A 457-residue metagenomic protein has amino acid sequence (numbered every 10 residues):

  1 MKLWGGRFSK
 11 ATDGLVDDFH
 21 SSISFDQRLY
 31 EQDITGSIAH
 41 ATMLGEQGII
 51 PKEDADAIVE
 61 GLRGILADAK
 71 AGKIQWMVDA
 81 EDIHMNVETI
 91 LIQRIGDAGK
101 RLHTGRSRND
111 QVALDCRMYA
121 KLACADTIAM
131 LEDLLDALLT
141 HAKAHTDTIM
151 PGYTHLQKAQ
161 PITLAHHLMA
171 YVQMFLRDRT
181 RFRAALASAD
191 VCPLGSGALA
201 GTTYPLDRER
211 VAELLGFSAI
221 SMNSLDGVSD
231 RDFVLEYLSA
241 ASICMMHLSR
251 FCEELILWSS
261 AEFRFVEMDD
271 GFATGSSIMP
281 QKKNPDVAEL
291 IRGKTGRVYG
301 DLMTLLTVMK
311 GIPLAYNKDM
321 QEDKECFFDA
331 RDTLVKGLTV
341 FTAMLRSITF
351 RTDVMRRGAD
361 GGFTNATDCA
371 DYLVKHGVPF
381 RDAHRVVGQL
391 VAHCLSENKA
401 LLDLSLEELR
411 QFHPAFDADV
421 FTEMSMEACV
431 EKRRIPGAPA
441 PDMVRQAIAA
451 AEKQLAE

Functional and structural regions predicted by a protein language model:
M1-G201, L206-E213, T274-G275, D286 (+4 more regions): A helix-coil-helix interface module used to build multimeric assemblies and to scaffold catalytic/cofactor sites
M1-G36, D97-A98, M279-E457: Glycine-rich cofactor/substrate-binding loops
S37, H84, E88, V234-Y237 (+2 more regions): Short runs of predominantly hydrophobic/aromatic residues within well-ordered alpha helices that form helix-helix
H40, G61-D68, I90, R94 (+16 more regions): Generic, well-ordered alpha-helical scaffold segments in large soluble proteins
H40-I50, T163-H166, L235-I243, D368-G377: Short, well-ordered beta-strand elements within core beta-sheets of diverse protein domains
E53-I58, D133-L134, F182, W258-E262 (+3 more regions): Short alpha-helical "patches" and their helix-cap loops
R117-C124, I128, K143, P151 (+3 more regions): Charged, flexible cofactor/metal-binding loops and thiol motifs
